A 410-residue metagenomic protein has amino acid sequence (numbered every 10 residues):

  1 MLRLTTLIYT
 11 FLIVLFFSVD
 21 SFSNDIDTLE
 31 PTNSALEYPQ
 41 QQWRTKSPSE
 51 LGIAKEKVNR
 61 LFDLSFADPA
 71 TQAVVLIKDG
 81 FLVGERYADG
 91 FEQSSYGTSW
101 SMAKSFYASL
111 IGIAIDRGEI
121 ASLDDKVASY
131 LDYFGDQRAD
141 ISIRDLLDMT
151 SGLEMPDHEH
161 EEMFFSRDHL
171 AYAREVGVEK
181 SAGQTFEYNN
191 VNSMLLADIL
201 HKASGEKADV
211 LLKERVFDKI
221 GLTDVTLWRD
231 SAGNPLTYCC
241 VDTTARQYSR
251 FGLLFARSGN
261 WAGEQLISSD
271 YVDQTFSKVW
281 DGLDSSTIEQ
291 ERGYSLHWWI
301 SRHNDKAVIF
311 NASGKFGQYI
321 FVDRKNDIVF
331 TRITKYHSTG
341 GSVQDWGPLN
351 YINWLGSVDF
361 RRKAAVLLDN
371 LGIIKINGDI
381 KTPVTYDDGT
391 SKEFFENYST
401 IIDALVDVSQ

Functional and structural regions predicted by a protein language model:
N24, I309-Q410: Structured C-terminal helix/loop/strand segments within mature extracytoplasmic catalytic/sensor domains
L61-F91, F321, D327-T331: A short, well-structured edge-of-sheet supersecondary motif
G80, G97-L123, L146, L196-L200 (+1 more regions): Active-site SXXK
F81-R86, E159-A182, E206-V225: Short, charged, amphipathic alpha-helices and their helix-cap/turn boundaries
R117-S151, E175, S204-C239, T243: Active-site helix/loop module of the DD-peptidase/beta-lactamase fold, centered on the serine-lysine SxxK catalytic
N192-I199, C239-N260, Q318-K335: Active-site-proximal alpha-helical segments within enzyme catalytic domains
T223-D224, D273-V329: Active-site Gly/Thr loop motif
